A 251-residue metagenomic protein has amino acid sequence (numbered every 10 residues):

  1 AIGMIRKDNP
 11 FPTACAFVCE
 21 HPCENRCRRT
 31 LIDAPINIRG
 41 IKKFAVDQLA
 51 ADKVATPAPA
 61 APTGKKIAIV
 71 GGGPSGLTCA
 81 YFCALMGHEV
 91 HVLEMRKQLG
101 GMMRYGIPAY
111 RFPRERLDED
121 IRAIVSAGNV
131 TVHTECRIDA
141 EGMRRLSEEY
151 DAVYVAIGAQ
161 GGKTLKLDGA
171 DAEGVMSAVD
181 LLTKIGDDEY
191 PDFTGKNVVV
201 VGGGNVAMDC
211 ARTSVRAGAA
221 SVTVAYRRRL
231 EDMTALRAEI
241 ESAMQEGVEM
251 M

Functional and structural regions predicted by a protein language model:
A1-A60, V125, R144-K184: Glycine/serine-rich phosphate-binding loop and adjoining beta1-alpha1 elements at the start of nucleotide-handling
I2-N9, A16, P22, I41 (+2 more regions): N-terminal Rossmann-like dinucleotide/flavin-binding domain of flavoprotein oxidoreductases that bind FAD/FMN
F11, C15, C19, R29-N37 (+8 more regions): Catalytic cores of large soluble enzymes that bind and process phosphate-bearing ligands
L49-M86, M103: Extended interfacial segments that mediate partner engagement and assembly in macromolecular machines
I69-L93, V132-S147, G161-T164, D180-R237: Rossmann-like dinucleotide/flavin-binding elements
R96: Conserved SAM/SAH-binding beta-strand->alpha-helix loop
G100: Short alpha-helix immediately C-terminal to the canonical SAM-binding loop
